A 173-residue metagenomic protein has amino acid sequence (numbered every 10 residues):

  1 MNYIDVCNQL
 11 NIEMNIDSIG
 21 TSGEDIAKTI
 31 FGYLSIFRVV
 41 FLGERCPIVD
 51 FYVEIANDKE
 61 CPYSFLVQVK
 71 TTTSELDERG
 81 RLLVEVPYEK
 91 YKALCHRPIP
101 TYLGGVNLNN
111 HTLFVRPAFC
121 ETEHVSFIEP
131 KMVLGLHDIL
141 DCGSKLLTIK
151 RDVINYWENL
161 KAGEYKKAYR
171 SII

Functional and structural regions predicted by a protein language model:
M1-P47, V53-I173: Mixed-charge (Asp/Glu-Lys/Arg
